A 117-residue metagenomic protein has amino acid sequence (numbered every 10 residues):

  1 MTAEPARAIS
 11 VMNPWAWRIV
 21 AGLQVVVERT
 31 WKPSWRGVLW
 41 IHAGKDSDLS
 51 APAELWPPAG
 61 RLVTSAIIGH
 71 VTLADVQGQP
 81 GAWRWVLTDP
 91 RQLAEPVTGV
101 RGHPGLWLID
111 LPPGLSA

Functional and structural regions predicted by a protein language model:
M1-A117: Structured alpha/beta reader/binder surfaces that contact nucleic acids or chromatin modification marks
